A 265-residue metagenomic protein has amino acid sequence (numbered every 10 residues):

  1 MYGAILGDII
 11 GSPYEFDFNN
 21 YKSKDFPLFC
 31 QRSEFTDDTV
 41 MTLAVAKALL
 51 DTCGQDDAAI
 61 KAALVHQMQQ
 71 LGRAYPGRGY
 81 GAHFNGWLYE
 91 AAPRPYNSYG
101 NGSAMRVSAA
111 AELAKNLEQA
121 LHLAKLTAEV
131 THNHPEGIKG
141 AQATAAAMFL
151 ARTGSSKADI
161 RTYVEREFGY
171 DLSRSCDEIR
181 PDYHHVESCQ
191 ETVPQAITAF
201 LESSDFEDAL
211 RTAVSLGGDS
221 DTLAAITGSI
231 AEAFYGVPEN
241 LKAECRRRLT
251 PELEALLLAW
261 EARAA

Functional and structural regions predicted by a protein language model:
M1-A265: Structured, active/binding-site neighborhoods that engage oxygen-rich ligands
